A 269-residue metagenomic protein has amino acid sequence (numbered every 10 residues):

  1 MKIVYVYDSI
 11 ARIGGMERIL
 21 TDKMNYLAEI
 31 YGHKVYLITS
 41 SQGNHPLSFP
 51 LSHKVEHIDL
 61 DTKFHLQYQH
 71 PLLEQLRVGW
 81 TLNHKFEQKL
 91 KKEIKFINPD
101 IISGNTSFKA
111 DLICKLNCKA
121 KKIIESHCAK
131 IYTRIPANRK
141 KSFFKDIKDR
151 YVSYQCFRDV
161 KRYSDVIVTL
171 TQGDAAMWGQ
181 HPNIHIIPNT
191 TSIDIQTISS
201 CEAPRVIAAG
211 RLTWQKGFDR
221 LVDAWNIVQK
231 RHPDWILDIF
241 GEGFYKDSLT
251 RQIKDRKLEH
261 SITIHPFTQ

Functional and structural regions predicted by a protein language model:
I3, I101-S103, L116-A137, I147 (+1 more regions): Active-site proximal beta-strand in glycosyltransferases
Y5-I13, Y26, I30-R77, M177 (+2 more regions): N-terminal strand-loop element at the rim of the active site of nucleotide-sugar-dependent glycosyltransferases
G14-D22, P204, A208-I227, F244-T250: A conserved mid-protein helix/loop that constitutes part of the nucleotide-sugar donor-binding site
E56, T250-T268: Nucleotide-activated donor-binding/catalytic signature segment of Leloir-type glycosyltransferases, i.e., the conserved
F64-L76, I124-Y154: Acceptor-binding helix/loop patch of EC 2.4 sugar-transfer enzymes, predominantly nucleotide-sugar-dependent
Q88-K92, F144-V166: Membrane-proximal helix-turn-helix segments that form the acceptor-binding/catalytic region of lipid-linked
L90-K109, I123: Short N-terminal targeting/anchoring amphipathic segment
G173, T190: Carbohydrate-associated surface elements
